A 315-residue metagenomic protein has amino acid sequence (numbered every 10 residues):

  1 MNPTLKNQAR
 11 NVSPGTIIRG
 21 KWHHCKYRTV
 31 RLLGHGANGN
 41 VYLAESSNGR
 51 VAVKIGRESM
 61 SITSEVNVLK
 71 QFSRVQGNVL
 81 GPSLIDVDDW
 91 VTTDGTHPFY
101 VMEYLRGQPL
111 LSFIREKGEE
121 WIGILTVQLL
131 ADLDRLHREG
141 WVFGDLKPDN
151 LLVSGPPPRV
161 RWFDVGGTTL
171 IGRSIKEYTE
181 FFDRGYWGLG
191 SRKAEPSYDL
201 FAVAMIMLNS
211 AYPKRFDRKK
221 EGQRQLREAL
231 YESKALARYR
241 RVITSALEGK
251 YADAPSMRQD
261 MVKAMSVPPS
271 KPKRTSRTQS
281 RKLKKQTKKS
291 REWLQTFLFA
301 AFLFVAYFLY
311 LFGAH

Functional and structural regions predicted by a protein language model:
M1-W22: Juxta-kinase regulatory segment immediately upstream of eukaryotic protein kinase catalytic domains
L5-Q8, K26, V30-R31, H35-N67: ATP-binding glycine-rich loop module of kinase domains
P82-P98: Short beta-strand micro-motifs within the conserved protein kinase catalytic domain, predominantly in the N-lobe
T93-P109: Conserved short submotifs of the Hanks-type protein kinase catalytic core that shape the nucleotide-binding pocket
L125-T126: Activation segment signature within eukaryotic-like protein kinase domains
L136-S154: Catalytic-loop of the protein kinase fold
R161, G166-R240: C-lobe/activation-segment region of protein kinase-like
P269-H315: C-terminal single-pass membrane-anchor helix
